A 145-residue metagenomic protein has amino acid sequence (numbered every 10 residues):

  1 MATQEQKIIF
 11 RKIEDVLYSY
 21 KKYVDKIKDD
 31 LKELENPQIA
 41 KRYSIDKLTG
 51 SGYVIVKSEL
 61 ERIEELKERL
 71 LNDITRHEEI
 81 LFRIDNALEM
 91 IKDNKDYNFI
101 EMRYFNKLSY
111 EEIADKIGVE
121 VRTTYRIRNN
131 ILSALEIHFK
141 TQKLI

Functional and structural regions predicted by a protein language model:
M1-M90, I137-I145: N-terminal interaction/assembly modules
I80-R83, N94-D96, I127: N-terminal positioning helix adjacent to the helix-turn-helix/winged-helix DNA-binding module
L88, K92-K95, T123: Short coil/turn residues that cap or connect secondary-structure elements
K92-N106: Short amphipathic alpha helix immediately N-terminal
E112-I117: Short alpha-helical "recognition helix" segments of helix-turn-helix
T124-L135: DNA major-groove recognition helices of helix-turn-helix
